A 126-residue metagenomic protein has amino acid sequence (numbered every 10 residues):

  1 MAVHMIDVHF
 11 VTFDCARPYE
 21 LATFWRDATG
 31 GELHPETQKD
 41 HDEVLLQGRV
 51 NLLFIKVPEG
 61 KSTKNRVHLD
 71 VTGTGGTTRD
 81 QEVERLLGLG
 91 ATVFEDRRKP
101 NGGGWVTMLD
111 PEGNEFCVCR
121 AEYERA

Functional and structural regions predicted by a protein language model:
A2-F13, D27, H34-P35, V44-V57 (+2 more regions): Vicinal oxygen chelate
T12-D14, D70-T74: Short hydrophobic/aromatic beta-strand micro-patches that form the beta-sheet surface supporting nucleotide- or nucleic
Y19-A22, G76-E82: Short, conserved charged micro-motifs
W25, L69: Residue-level signal for inorganic ion chemistry
K39: Short, Lys/Arg-rich nucleic-acid/phosphate-binding segment
R49-N51, G60-K61, T74-T77: Short, charged/polar surface micro-motifs in flexible loops or helix N-caps
N65: Hydrophobic alpha-helical positions that pack around
